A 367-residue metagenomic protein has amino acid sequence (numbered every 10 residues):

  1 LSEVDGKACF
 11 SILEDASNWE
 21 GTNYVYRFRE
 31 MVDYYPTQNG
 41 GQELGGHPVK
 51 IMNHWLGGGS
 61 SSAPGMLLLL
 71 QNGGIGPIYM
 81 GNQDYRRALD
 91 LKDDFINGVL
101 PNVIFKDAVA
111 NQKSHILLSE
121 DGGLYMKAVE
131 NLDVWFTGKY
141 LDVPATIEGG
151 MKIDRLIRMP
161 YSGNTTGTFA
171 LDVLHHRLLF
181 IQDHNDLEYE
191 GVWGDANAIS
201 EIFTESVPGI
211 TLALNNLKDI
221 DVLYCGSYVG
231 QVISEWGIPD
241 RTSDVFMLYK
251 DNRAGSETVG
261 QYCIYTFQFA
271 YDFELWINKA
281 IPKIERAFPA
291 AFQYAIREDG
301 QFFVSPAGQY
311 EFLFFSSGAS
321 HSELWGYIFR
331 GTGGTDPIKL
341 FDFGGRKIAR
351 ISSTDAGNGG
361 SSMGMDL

Functional and structural regions predicted by a protein language model:
L1-G65, L69, A356, S362-L367: Acidic/polar, low-complexity intrinsically disordered N-terminal segments immediately downstream of a Sec signal
F10-I12, P77-M80, M126-A128, F180-I181 (+2 more regions): Conserved blade-register residue in beta-propeller folds
A16, R330-T332: Solvent-exposed strand-loop boundary residues in beta-sheet-rich modules
E43-G58, S62-L67, G73, I157 (+3 more regions): Signature of short aromatic-glycine-proline-rich micro-motifs recurring in repeat-based ectodomains
G81-R86: Intrinsically disordered, low-complexity regulatory regions in eukaryotic proteins
R87-G318: Acidic, serine/threonine- and glycine-rich low-complexity intrinsically disordered segments that serve as flexible
K279-Q301, T332-D366: Conserved blade-ending motifs and adjacent loop-strand segments that build the rim/top face of beta-propeller domains
S316, Y327-R330: Short helix-loop boundary/capping segments
